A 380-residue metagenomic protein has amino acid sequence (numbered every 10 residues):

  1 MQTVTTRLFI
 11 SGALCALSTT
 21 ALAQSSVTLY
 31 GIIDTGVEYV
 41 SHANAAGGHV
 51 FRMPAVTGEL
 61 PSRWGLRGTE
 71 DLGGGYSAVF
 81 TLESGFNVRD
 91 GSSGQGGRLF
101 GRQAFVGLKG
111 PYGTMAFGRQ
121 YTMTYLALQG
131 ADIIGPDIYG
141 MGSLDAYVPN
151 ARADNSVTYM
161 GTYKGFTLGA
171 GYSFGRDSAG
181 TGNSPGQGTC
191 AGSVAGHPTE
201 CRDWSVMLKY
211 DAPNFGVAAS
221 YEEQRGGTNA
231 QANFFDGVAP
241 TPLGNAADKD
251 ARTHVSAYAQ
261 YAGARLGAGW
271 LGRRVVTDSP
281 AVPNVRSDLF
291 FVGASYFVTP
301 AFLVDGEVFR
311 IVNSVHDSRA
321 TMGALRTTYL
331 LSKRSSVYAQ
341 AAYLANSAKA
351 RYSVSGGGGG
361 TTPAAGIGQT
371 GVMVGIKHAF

Functional and structural regions predicted by a protein language model:
M1-I10: Bacterial N-terminal signal peptides that target proteins for export
S18-A21, S26: N-terminal signal peptide c-region/cleavage motif recognized by signal peptidases
S25-Y39, F51-D177, E200, K209-G216 (+1 more regions): Outer membrane beta-barrel
T28-Y30, S77-V79, T114-G118, T167-G169 (+7 more regions): Residue-level detector of the transmembrane beta-barrel scaffold of outer-membrane proteins
S41-V50, S92-G94, G175-C201, Q224-K249 (+2 more regions): Solvent-exposed loop segments that connect transmembrane elements
L60-W64, R102-L108, A153-V157, R202-V206 (+5 more regions): Hydrophobic, lipid-facing positions within transmembrane beta-strands of outer-membrane proteins
T199, V206-A324, T328, Q340-A341: Detector for outer-membrane/organellar transmembrane beta-barrel domains, recognizing the amphipathic beta-strand
L331, G366-F380: Outer-membrane beta-barrel "beta-signal"
